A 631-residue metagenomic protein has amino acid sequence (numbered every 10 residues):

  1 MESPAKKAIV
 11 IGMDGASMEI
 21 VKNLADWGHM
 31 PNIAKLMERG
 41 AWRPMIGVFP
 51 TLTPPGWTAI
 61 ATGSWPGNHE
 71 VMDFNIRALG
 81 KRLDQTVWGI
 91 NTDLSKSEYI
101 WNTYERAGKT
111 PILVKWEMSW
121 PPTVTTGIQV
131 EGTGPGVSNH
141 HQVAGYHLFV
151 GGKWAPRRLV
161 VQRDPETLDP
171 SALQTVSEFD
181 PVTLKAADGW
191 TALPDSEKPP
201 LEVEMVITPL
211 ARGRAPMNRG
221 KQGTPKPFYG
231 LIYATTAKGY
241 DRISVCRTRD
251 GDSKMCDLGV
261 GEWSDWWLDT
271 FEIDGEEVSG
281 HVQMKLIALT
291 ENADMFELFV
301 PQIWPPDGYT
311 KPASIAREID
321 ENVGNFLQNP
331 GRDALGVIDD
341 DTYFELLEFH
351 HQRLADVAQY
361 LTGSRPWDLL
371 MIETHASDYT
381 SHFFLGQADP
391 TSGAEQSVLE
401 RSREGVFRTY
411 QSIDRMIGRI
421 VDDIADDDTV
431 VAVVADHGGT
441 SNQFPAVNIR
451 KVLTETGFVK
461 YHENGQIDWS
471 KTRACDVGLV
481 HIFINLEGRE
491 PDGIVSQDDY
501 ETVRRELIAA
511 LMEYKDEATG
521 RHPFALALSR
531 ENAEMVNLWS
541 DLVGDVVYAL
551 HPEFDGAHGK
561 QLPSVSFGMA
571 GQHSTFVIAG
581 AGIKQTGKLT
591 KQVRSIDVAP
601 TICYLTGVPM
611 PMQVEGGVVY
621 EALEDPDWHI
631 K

Functional and structural regions predicted by a protein language model:
M1-S3, F344-R365, L369-L370, T380 (+3 more regions): A long, amphipathic alpha-helix that forms part of the scaffold/cap immediately adjacent to metal-dependent active
E2-K6, M13, K22, G28 (+7 more regions): Secreted, luminal/periplasmic, and some membrane-associated catalytic domains that remodel anionic oxygen-ester
M18, V337-F344, E395-V406, G582-G587: Glycine- and acidic
N32, E506, A510-E513, T575 (+3 more regions): Generic recognition of well-ordered alpha-helical segments
W42-S64, V114-V124, E373-S377, G438-S441 (+1 more regions): Short, solvent-exposed turn/loop segments enriched in Gly/Ser/Thr/Pro and often Arg
S64-G67, P305-Y309, A313-N322, H375-G386: Short, solvent-exposed beta-strand-terminating loops
T454-V495, L562-T606, D625: Substrate-binding rim/cap in mid-to-C-terminal beta-strand-loop elements of soluble/periplasmic
C603, V608, Q613-K631: Long, internal low-complexity/basic segments
